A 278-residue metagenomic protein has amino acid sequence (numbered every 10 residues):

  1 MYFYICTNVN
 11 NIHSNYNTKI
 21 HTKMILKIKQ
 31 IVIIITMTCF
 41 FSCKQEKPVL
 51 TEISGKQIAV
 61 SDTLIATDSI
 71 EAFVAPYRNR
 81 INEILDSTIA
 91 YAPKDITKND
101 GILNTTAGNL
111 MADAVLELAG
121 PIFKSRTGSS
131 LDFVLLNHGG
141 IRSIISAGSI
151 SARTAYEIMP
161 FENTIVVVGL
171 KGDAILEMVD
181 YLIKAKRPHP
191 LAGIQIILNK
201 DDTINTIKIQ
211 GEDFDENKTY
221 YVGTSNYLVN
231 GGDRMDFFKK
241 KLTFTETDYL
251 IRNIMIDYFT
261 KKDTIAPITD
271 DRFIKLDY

Functional and structural regions predicted by a protein language model:
H21-V32: Bacterial N-terminal signal peptides that target proteins for export
C39-S42: C-terminal motif of bacterial Sec signal peptides marking the signal peptidase cleavage site
E46-S61, L110-A112, L116-Y278: Feature captures C-terminal
T63, S69, S87, I96-T97 (+3 more regions): Coil residues (strongly favoring Ser/Thr
L64-T88: Post-signal-peptide N-terminal segment of Sec-exported extracytoplasmic proteins
L85-I102, M235-K239: Acidic/histidine-rich, surface-exposed loop or edge segments in extracytoplasmic proteins
